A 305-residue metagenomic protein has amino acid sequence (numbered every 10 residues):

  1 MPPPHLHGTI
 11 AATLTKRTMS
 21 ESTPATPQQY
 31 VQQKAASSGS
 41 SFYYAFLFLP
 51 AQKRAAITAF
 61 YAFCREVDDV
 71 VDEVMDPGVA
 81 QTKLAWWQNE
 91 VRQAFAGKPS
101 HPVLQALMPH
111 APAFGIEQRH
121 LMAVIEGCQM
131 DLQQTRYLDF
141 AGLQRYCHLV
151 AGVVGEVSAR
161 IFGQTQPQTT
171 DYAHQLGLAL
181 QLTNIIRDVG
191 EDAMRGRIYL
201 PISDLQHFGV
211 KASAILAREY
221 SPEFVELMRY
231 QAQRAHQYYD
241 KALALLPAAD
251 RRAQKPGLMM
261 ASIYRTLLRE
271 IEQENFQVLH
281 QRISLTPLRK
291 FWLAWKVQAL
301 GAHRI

Functional and structural regions predicted by a protein language model:
I10, L14-L182, I186, G190-I305: Catalytic cores of Mg2+-dependent Asp-rich isoprenoid enzymes
